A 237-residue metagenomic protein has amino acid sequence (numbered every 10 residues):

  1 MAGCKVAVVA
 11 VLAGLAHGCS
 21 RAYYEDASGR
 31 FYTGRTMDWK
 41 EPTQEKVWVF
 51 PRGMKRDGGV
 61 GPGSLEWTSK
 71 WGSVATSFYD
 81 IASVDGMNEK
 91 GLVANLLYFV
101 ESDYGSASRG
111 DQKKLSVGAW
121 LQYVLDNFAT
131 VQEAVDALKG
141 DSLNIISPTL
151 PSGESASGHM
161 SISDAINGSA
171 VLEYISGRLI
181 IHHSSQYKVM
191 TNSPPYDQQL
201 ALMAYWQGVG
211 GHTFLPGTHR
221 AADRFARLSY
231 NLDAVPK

Functional and structural regions predicted by a protein language model:
C4-G18: Cleavable N-terminal signal peptides of Sec/SRP-targeted secreted and luminal proteins
L15-Y32, K40, K46, G53-G59 (+4 more regions): C-terminus-biased signal that marks the final domain/tail of proteins
G18-Q112, I145: A contiguous strand-loop segment
D38, V49, G86, V124-N127 (+4 more regions): Residue-level preference for alpha-helix termini and adjacent loops
L92-G118, D141-N192: Acidic/His-rich structured neighborhood in mature extracellular/periplasmic domains
G110-N144, A221-K237: Alpha/propeptide regions of enzymes that mature by internal proteolysis
